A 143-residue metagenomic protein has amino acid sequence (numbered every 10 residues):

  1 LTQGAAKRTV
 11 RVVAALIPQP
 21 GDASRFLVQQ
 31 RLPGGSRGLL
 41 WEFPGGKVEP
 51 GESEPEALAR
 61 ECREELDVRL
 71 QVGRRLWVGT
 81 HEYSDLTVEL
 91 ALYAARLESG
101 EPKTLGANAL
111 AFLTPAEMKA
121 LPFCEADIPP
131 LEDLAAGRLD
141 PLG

Functional and structural regions predicted by a protein language model:
T2-F26, K47: Conserved N-terminal beta-strand and adjoining loop/helix that marks the start of the Nudix/MutT-like hydrolase domain
A5-K7, A135-G143: Generic C-terminal helix-cap and adjacent flexible tail
R11-V13, S24, V88-A91, N108: Change "...and in nucleic-acid phosphodiester-cleaving endonucleases..." to "...and in nucleic-acid processing enzymes
S24-E64: Conserved Nudix-box catalytic region and its N-terminal flanking loop in Nudix hydrolases and closely related
L58-C62, R75, Y93: Hydrophobic packing within well-folded, soluble alpha/beta domains
E65-V72: Short secondary-structure junctions
R69, V78-K103, A109-A111: Active-site-adjacent beta-strand/loop module that shapes the phosphate/pyrophosphate-binding cleft
A94-R96, P102-A135: NUDIX/MutT-family hydrolases
